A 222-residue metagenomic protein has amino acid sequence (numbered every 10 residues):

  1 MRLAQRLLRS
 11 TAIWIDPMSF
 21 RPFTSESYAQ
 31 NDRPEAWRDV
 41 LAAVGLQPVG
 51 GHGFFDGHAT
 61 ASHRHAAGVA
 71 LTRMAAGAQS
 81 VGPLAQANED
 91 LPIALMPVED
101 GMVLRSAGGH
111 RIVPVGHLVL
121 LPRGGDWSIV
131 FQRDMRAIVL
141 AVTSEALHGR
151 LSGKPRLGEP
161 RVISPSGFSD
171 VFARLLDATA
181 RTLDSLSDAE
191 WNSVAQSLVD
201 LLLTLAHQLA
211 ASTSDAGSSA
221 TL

Functional and structural regions predicted by a protein language model:
R2-F55, V103-L222: Alpha-helical bundle regulatory/interaction domains
W37, D56-A78: A short glycine-rich, His/Asp/Glu-containing loop-to-beta-strand
S62-H63, L84-A87, L91-M96, R111 (+2 more regions): His/acidic/aromatic-lined binding-pocket segments of jelly-roll/cupin-type domains and related regulatory beta-sandwich
A66-A67, A75-S80, N88-L104: Glycine- and acidic-residue-biased ligand/ion/polar-headgroup-sensing regions
A66-L71, E89, M135, L201: Sequence-level motif detector for i,i+2 pairs with an aromatic at +2
A70-T72, L95, V130, A141: Residues in well-ordered beta-strands of folded domains
V81-N88, I129-F131: Short histidine-centered beta-strand/loop micro-motifs that create catalytic or ligand/metal-coordination sites
